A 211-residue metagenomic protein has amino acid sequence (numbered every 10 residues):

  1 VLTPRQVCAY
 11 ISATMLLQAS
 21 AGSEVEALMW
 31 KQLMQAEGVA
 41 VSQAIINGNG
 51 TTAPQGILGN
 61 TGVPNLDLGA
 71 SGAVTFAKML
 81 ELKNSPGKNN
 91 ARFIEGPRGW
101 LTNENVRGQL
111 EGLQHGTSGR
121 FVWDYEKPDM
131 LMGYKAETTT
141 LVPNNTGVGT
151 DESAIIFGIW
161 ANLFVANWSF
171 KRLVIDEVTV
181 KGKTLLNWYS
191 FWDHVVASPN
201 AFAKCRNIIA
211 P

Functional and structural regions predicted by a protein language model:
V1-P211: Structured, hydrophobic secondary-structure cores that serve as assembly/anchoring elements
